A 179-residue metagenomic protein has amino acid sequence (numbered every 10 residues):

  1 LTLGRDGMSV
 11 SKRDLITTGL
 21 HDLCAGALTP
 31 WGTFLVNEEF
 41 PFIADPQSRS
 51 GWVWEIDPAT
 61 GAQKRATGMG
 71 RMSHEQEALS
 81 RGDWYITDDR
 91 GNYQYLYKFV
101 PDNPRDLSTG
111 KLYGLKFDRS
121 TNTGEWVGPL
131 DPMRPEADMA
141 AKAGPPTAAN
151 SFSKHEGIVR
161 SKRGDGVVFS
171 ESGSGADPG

Functional and structural regions predicted by a protein language model:
L1-G179: Sequence/structural signature of beta-propeller domains
